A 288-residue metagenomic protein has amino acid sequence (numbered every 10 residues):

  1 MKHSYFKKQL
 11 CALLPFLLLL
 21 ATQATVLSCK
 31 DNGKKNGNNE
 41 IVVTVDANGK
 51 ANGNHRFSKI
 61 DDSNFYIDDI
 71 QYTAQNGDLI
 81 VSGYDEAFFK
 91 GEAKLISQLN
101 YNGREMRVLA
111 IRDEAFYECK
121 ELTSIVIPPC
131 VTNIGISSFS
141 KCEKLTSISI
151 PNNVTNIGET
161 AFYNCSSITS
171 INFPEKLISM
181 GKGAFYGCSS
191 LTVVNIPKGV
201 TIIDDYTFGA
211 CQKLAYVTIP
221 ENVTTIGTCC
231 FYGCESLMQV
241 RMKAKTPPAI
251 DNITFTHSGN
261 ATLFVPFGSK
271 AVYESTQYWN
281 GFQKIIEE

Functional and structural regions predicted by a protein language model:
M1-H3, L18-S63: Bacterial Sec-dependent N-terminal signal peptides
K2-P15: Bacterial N-terminal signal peptides that target proteins for export
E40-G103, A110-K120: N-terminal segments that cap or nucleate solenoid repeat domains
Q75-D78, F88-A110, K120-N133, E143-N156 (+6 more regions): Structural signature of tandem-repeat unit edges
D85, T254-T256: Short secondary-structure boundary/capping segments
D113-A115, G135-S140, G158-Y163, G181-Y186 (+3 more regions): Consensus positions within tandem repeat domains that build extended binding/scaffold surfaces
T276-G281: Helix-loop-beta element that forms the nucleotide-linked donor phosphate-binding surface in glycosyltransferases
